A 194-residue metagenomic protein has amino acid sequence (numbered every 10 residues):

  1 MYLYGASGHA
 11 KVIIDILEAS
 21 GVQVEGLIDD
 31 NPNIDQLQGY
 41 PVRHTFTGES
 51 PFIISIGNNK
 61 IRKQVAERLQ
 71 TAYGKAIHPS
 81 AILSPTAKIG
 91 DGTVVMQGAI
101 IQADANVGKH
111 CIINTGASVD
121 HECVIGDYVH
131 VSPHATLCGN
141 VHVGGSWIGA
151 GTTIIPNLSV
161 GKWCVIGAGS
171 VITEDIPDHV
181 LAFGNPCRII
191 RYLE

Functional and structural regions predicted by a protein language model:
M1, T115, V124-D127, S132-E194: Glycine-rich hexapeptide-repeat left-handed beta-helix
M1-T45, T93: Hydrophobic, well-ordered beta-alpha structural blocks that scaffold small-molecule cofactor pockets
G8-K11, K60-I61, V171: Short alpha-helical
I14-I16, Q64-R68, V107, P177-D178 (+1 more regions): Short amphipathic alpha-helical segments
P32-S84: Phosphate-bearing ligand-interacting subdomains that bind or position ATP/ADP/UDP/GDP/NAD(P) or nucleotide-linked
F52-S55, V95, F183: Redox-cofactor binding/interface segments in oxidoreductases and associated redox assembly factors
Q70-E122: Hydrophobic, well-structured mid-protein blocks that either form specific transmembrane helices
